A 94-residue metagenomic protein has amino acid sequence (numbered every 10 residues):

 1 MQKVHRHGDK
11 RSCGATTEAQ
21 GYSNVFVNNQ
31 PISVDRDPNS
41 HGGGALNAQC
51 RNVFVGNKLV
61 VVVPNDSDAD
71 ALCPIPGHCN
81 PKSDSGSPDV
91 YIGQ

Functional and structural regions predicted by a protein language model:
Q2-Q94: Intrinsically disordered, low-complexity proline/glycine-rich segments
